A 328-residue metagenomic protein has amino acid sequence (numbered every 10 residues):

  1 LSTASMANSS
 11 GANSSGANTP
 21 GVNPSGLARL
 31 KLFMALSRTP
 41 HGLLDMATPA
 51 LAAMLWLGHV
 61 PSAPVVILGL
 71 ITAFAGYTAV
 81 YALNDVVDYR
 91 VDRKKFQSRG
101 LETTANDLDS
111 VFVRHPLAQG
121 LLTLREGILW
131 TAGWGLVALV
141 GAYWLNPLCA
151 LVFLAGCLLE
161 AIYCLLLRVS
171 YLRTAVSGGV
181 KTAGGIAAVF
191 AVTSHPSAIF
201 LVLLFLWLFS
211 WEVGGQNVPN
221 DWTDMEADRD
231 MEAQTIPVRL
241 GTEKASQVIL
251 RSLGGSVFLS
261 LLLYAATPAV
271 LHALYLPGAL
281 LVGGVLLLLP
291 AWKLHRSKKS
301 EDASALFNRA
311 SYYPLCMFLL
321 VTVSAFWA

Functional and structural regions predicted by a protein language model:
K31-M34, E102-A105, F112-H195: Intramembrane alpha-helical segments
S37-L44, L122-A132, L172-S177, E243-G254 (+1 more regions): Select subsegments of transmembrane alpha-helices in polytopic membrane proteins, especially boundary-proximal
A47-A52, V176-V192, V238-R239, F307-L320: Small-residue-rich segments of transmembrane alpha-helices in multi-pass membrane proteins, especially helix faces
A47-Y89, R93-R99, A138-L139, C149-A161 (+1 more regions): Membrane-embedded alpha-helical segments that form the functional core of polytopic membrane enzymes, especially those
A52-W56, A138-L145, E160-C164, G185-V192 (+3 more regions): Structural signal for membrane-spanning alpha-helices in multi-pass inner-membrane proteins, emphasizing helix cores
H59, A142-L151, S194-S197, P268-H272 (+1 more regions): Transmembrane helix interruption/hinge and helix-loop junction motifs
A79-G135, S210-P268: Solvent-exposed interhelical
A265-A328: Extended hydrophobic alpha-helices typical of membrane-associated regions
